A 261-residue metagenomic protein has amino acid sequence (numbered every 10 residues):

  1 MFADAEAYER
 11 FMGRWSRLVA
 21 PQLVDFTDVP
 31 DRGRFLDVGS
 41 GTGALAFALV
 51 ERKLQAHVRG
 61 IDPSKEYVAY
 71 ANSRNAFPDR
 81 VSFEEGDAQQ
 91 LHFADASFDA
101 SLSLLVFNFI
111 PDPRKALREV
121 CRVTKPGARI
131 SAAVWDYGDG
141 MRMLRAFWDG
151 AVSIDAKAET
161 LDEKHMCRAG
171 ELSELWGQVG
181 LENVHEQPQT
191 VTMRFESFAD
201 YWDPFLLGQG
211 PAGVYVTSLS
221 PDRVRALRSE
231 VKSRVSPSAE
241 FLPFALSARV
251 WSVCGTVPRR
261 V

Functional and structural regions predicted by a protein language model:
F2-R14: Class I SAM-dependent methyltransferase Rossmann-like catalytic core, especially the SAM/SAH-binding loop
D4, S16, T42-A44, K164-V261: Conserved Class I S-adenosyl-L-methionine
R14-G33, A48: Conserved alpha-helix/loop element of class I SAM-dependent methyltransferases that forms part of the SAM/SAH-binding
T27-V29, K53, N75, T124: A generic alpha-to-beta junction signature in SAM-dependent methyltransferases
R34-L91, K115: Class I SAM-dependent methyltransferase SAM/SAH-binding core
Q89-A100: A short acidic, Gly/Pro-enriched loop at the edge of an enzyme's catalytic core that lines a small-molecule cofactor
D99-P113, D136: A short SAM/SAH-binding and catalytic strip from SAM-dependent methyltransferases
R114-K115, C121, K125, R129-E196 (+2 more regions): Conserved catalytic/acceptor-binding region of the Class I
